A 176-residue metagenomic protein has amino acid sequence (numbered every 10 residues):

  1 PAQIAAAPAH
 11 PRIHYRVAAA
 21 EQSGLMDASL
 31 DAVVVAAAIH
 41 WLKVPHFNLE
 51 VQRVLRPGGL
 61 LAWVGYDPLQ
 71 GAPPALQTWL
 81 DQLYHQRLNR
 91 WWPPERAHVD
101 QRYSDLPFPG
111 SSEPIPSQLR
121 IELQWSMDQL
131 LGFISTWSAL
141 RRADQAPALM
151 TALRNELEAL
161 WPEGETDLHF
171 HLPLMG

Functional and structural regions predicted by a protein language model:
P1-M26, H46: Class I SAM-dependent methyltransferase SAM/SAH-binding core
A6, S23, W41-L42, G65 (+3 more regions): Tryptophan-centric aromatic hotspots in well-structured domains and transmembrane helices
V33-V34: Hydrophobic beta-strand segment of the Class I
W41-V54: A short, conserved alpha-helix within the catalytic core of class I
Q52, R56-L123: Conserved catalytic/acceptor-binding region of the Class I
Q101-G176: Conserved Class I S-adenosyl-L-methionine
